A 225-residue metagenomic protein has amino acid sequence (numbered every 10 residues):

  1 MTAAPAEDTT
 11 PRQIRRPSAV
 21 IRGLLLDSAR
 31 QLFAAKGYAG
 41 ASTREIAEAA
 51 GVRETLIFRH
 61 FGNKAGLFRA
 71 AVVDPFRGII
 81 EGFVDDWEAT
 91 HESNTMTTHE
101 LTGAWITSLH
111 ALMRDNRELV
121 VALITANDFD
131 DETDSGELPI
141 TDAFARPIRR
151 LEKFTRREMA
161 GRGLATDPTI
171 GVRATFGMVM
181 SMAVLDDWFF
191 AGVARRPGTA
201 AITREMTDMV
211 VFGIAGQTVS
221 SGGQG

Functional and structural regions predicted by a protein language model:
M1-V20, V84-W87, T218-G225: N-terminal intrinsically disordered/low-complexity leader segments
A3, A111-D115, L119, I148-K153 (+3 more regions): Amphipathic C-terminal alpha-helical segment
I21-A29, I46, A71-P75, I79 (+1 more regions): Generic hydrophobic, amphipathic alpha-helix propensity
L24, L32-G66, A70: Helix-turn-helix
L25-F33, L109, V210: Short hydrophobic clusters on alpha-helical segments that form packing/core surfaces in small helical domains
V73-T98, W188-A194: Short, flexible, glycine-rich and Lys/Arg-enriched loop motifs at helix boundaries that contact anionic partners
V84-D115, P168-T175: Hydrophobic alpha-helical connector segments
E100, A111, D115-E118, A122 (+3 more regions): Amphipathic alpha-helical packing segments from all-alpha helical-bundle domains
